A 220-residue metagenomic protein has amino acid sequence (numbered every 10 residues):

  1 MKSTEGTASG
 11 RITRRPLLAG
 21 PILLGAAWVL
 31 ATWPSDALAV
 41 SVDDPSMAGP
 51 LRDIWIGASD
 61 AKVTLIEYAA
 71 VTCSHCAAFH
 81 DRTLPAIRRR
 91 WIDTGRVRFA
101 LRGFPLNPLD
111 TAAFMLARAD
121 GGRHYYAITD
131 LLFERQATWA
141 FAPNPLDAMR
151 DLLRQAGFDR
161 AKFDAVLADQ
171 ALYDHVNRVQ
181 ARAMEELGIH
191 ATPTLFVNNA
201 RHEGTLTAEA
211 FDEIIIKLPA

Functional and structural regions predicted by a protein language model:
M1-I12, L23-A27, T32: N-terminal secretory signal peptides
K2-G6, I12, P16, V40 (+2 more regions): C-terminal cap of thioredoxin/glutaredoxin-like
A31-A61: C-terminal segment of N-terminal export signals and the immediately downstream linker at the start of the mature
V42-A48, L146-M149, I215: Periplasmic c-type cytochrome electron-transfer domains
W55-G57, R89, E186: Short secondary-structure boundary/capping segments
S59, I92-T94, G188-H190: Extracellular/periplasmic catalytic domains that process cell-envelope and extracellular macromolecules
V63-Y68: Short, well-ordered beta-strand elements
A69-T72, A77-R154: Structural alpha/beta surface segment adjacent to cysteine/selenocysteine redox centers across thiol/disulfide enzymes
